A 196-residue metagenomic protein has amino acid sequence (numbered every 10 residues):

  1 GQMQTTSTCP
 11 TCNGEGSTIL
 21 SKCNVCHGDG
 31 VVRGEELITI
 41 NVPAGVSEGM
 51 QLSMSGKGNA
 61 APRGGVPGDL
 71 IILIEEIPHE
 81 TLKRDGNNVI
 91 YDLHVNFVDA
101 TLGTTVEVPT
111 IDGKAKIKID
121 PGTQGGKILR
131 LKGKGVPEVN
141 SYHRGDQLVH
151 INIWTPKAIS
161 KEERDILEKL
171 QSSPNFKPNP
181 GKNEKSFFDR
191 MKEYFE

Functional and structural regions predicted by a protein language model:
Q2-M3, V25, V31-E196: Charged, often glycine-enriched C-terminal and inter-domain segments that act as flexible interaction/assembly
T5-T8, I19: Short metal-coordination and nucleic-acid-contact micro-motifs, chiefly zinc-binding Cys/His arrays
T8-P10, K116: Short, recurring structural edge motifs at helix starts
P10-G16, N24-G30: Cys/His-coordinated zinc-binding microdomains
